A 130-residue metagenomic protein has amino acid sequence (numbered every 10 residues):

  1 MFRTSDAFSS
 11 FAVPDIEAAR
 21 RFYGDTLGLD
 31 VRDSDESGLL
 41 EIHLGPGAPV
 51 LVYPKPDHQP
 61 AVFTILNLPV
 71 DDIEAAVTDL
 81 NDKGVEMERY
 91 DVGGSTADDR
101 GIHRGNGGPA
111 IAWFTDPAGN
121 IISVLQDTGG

Functional and structural regions predicted by a protein language model:
M1-A18, F63-L66, L125-G130: N-terminal beta-strand motif that seeds the catalytic metal site of vicinal oxygen chelate
M1-F2, L68, V77-G130: Vicinal oxygen chelate
T4, S10-P49, P56, A75 (+1 more regions): Core segments of cupin and vicinal oxygen chelate
S5, G24, A48, P60-F63 (+3 more regions): Generic N-terminal initiation segments characterized by hydrophobic and/or small/turn-forming residues
D15, D72, D116: Acidic active-site catalytic centers that drive phospho-/nucleotidyl reactions and related ester hydrolyses
R21-F22, V52, R89, I102: Intrinsically disordered, low-complexity N-terminal regions enriched in serine/proline/glycine with scattered basic
D30-D71, E88-R89, G107, I121-Q126: Conserved short beta-strand elements that form part of the metal-binding/catalytic scaffold of enzyme active sites
